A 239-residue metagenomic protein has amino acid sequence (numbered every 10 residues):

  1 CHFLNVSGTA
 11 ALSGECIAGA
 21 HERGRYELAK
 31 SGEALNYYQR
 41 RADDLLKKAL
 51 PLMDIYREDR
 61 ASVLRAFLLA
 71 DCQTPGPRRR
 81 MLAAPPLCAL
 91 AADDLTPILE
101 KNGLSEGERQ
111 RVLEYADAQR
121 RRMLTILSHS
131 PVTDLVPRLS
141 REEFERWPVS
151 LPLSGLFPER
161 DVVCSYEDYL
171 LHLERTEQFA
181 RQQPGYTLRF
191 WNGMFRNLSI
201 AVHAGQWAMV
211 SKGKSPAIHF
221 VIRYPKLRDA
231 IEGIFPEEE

Functional and structural regions predicted by a protein language model:
C1-E238: Hydrophobic protein-protein interaction segments
